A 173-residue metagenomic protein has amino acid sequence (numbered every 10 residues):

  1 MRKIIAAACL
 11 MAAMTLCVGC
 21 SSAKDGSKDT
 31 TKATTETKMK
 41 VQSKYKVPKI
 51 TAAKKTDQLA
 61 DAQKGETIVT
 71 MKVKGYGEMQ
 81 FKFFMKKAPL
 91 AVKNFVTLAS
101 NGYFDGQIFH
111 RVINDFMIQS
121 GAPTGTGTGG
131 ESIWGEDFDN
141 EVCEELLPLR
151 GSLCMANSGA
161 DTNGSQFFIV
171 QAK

Functional and structural regions predicted by a protein language model:
R2-A12: Sec-dependent N-terminal signal peptides
I5, C20-K173: Cyclophilin-like peptidyl-prolyl cis-trans isomerases
T15-G19: C-terminal motif of bacterial Sec signal peptides marking the signal peptidase cleavage site
